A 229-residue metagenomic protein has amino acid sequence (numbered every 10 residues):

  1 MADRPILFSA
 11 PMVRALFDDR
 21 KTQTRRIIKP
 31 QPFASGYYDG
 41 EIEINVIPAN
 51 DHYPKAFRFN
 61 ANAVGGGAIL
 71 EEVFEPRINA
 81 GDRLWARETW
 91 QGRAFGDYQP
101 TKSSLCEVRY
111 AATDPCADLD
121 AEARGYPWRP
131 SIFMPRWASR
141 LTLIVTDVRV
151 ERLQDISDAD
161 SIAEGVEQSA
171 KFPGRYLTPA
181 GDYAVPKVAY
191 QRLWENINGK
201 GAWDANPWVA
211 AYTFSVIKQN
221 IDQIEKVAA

Functional and structural regions predicted by a protein language model:
M1-A229: Secondary-structure transition motif
